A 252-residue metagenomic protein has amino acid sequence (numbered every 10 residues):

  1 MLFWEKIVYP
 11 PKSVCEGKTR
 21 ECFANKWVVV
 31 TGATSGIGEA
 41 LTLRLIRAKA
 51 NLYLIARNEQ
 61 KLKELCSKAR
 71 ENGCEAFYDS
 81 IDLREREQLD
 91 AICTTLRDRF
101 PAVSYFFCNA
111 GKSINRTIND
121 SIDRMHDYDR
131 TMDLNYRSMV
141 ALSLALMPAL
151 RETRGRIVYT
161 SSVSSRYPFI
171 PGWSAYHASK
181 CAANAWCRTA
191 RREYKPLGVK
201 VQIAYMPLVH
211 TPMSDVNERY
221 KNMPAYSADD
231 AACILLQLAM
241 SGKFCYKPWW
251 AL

Functional and structural regions predicted by a protein language model:
M1-W27: Non-catalytic terminal and boundary segments that flank Rossmann-like NAD(P)-dependent oxidoreductase
W27, T34-S35: Conserved glycine-rich cofactor-binding loop
A50-L65: Conserved glycine-rich Rossmann-like NAD(P)H-binding loop of the short-chain dehydrogenase/reductase
E59-Q60, S80-A91: The beta1-alpha1 cofactor-binding region of Rossmann-like NAD(H)/NADP(H)-dependent oxidoreductases
S113-D129, G172: Conserved mid-core segment of classical short-chain dehydrogenase/reductases
V158-A182, C187-R188, R192-K195: Catalytic loop of short-chain dehydrogenase/reductase
I203, R219-L252: C-terminal helical subdomain
